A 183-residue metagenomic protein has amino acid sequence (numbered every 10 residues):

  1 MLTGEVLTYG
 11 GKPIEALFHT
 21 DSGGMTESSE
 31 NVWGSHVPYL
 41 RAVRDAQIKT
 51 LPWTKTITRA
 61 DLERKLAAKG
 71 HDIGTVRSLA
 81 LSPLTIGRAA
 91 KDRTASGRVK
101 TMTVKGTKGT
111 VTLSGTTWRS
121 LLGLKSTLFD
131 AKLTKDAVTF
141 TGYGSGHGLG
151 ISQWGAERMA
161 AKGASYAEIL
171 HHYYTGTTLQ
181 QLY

Functional and structural regions predicted by a protein language model:
M1-Y183: Conserved, single-site charged/polar hotspot
